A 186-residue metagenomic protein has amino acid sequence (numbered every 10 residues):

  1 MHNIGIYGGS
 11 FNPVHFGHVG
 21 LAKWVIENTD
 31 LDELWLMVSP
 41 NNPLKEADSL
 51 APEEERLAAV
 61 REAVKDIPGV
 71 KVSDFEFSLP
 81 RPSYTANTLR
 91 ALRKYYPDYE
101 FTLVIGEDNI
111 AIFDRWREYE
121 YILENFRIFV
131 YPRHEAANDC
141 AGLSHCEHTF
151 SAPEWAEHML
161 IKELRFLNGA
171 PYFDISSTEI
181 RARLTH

Functional and structural regions predicted by a protein language model:
M1-H186: Nucleotidyltransferase catalytic core that binds NTPs
